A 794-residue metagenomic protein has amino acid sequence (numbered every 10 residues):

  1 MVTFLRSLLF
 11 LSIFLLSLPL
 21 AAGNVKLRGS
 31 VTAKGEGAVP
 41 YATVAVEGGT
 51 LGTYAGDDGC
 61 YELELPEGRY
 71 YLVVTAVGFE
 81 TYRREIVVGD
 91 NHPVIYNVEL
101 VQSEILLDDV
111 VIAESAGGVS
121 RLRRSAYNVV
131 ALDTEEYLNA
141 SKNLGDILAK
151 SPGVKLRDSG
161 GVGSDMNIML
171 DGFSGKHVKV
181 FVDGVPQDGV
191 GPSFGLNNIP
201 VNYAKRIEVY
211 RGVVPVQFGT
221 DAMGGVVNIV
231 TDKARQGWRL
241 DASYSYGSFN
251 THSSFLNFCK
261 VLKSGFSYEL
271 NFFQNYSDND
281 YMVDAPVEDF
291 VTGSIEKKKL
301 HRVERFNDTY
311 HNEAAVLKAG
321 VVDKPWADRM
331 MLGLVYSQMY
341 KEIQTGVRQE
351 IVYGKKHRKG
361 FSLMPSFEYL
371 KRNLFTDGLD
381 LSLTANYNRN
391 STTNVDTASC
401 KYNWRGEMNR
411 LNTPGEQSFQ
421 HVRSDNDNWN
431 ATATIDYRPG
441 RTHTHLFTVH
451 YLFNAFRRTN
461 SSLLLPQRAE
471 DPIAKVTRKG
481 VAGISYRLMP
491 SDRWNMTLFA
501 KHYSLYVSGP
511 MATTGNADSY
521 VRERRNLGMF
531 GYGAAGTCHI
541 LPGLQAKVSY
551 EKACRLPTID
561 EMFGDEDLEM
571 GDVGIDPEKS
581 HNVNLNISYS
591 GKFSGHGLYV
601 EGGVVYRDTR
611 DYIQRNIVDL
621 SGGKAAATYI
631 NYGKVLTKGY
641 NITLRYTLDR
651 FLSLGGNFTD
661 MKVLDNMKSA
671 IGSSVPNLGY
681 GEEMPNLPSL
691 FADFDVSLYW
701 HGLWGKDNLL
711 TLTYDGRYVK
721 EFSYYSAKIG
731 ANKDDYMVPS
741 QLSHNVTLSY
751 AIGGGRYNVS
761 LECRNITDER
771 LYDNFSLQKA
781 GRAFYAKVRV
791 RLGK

Functional and structural regions predicted by a protein language model:
T32-E36, T43-A45, T75-F79, G89 (+1 more regions): Short, acidic, small-residue-rich periplasmic hinge/interaction motif at the N-terminus of Gram-negative outer-membrane
E62-E64, V185-G212: Short acidic/polar hinge/loop motifs at secondary-structure boundaries that mediate gating or recognition
V94-E99, L144-I147, S164-M169, F181 (+6 more regions): N-terminal periplasmic accessory domains that precede and gate Gram-negative outer-membrane beta-barrel machines
A140, G145-P186: Extracytoplasmic beta-strand/coil segments of soluble accessory domains associated with Gram-negative outer-membrane
V316-M339, R358-N516, V521-L541, S549-E551 (+4 more regions): Face-selective signature of the C-terminal outer-membrane beta-barrel domain
H539, A546-E551, E578-K638, T659: Membrane-embedded beta-barrel scaffold of Gram-negative outer-membrane proteins
C554, D608-D611, L712, G716-S743 (+1 more regions): C-terminal beta-signal and adjacent terminal beta-strands/loops of Gram-negative outer-membrane beta-barrel proteins
H596-V600, V604-D608, T628-S723: Gram-negative outer-membrane beta-barrel transporters
